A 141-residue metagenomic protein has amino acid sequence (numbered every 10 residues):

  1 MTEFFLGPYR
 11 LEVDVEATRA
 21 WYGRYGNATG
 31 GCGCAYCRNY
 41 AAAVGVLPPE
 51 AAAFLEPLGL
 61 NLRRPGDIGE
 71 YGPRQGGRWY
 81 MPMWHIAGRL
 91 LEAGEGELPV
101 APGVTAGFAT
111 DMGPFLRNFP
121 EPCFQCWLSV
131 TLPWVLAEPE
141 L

Functional and structural regions predicted by a protein language model:
M1-A20, A93-L141: Acidic, proline/glycine-rich low-complexity IDRs
F4, Y25-N27, G77-W79, F119-E121: A generic structural signal for short, non-catalytic loop/turn and secondary-structure boundary residues
E16-G31: Immediate flanking context of iron-sulfur cluster ligation sites
W21, A51-L55, I86: Generic structural signal of hydrophobic/aromatic residues within well-ordered alpha-helices of folded domains
T29-W79: Short, well-structured hydrophobic secondary-structure segments
A35, A87, S129: Residues in well-ordered beta-strands of folded domains
G59-G113: Long, charge-rich boundary regions
